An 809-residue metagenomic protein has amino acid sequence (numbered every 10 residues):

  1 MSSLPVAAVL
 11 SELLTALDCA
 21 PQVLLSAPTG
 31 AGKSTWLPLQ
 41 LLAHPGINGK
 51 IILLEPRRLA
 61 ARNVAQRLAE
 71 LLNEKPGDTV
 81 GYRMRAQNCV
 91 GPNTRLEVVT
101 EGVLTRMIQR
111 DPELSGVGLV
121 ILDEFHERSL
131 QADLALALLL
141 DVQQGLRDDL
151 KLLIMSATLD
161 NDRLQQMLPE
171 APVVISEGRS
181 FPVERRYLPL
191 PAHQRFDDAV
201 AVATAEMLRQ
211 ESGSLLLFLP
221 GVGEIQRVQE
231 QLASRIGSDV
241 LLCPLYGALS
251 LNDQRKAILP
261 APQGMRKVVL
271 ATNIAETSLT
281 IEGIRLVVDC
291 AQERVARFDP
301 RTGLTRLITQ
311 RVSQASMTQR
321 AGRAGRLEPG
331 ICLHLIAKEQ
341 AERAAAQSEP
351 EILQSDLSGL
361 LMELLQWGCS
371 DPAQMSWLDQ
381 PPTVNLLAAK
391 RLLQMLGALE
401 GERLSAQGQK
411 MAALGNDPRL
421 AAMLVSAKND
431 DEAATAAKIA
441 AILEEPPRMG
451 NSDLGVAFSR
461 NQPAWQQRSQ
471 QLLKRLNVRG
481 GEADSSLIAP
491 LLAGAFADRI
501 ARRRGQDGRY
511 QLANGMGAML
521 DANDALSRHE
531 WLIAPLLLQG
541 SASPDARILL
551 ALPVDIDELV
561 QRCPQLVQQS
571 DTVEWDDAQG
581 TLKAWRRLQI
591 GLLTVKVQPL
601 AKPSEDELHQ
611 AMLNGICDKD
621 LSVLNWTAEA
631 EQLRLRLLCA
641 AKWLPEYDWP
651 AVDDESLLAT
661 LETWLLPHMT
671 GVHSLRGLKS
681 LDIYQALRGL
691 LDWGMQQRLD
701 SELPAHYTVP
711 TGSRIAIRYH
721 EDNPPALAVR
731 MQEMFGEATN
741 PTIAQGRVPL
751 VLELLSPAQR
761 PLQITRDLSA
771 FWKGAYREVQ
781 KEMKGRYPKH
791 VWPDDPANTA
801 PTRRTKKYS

Functional and structural regions predicted by a protein language model:
M1-M423, A483, L538, D722: P-loop NTPase motor module signature
G102-V103, L270-I274, A291, Q506-D524: Conserved helicase core region in the C-terminal RecA-like lobe
D111-H126, L136, C290-R294, G303 (+7 more regions): Extended active-site and interfacial segments that coordinate phosphate-rich ligands in large catalytic machineries
I121-L122, S250, Q254, S426-P447 (+1 more regions): Charge-dense polyanion-binding interfaces
F181, A518, R714-A716: Short, isolated positions in well-ordered beta-strands
L399, E432-G517, E530-H706, Q745-S809: Acidic, serine/threonine- and proline-rich low-complexity intrinsically disordered segments
A686-V748: C-terminal accessory/binding modules appended to enzymatic or scaffolding proteins
